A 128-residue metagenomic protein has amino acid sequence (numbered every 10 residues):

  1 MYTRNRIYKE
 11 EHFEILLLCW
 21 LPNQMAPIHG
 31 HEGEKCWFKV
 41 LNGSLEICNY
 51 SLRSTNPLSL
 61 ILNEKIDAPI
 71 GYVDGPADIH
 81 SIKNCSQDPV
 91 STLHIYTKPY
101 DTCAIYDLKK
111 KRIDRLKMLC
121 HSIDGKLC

Functional and structural regions predicted by a protein language model:
M1-P22: A short glycine-rich, His/Asp/Glu-containing loop-to-beta-strand
H12, G33, Q87-D88: Short strand-connecting beta-turns/loops that link adjacent beta-strands
L17-H31, I66, G75-A77: Conserved short histidine dyad/triad with adjacent acidic residue
P22, G33-Y50: Glycine- and acidic-residue-biased ligand/ion/polar-headgroup-sensing regions
W37, D88-T102: A short hydrophobic beta-strand segment most commonly corresponding to one strand of the jelly-roll/cupin
W37-K39, L52-S81, I113-I123: Short acidic-glycine-tyrosine-enriched beta hairpin
I82-S86: Asparagine-centered strand-capping/turn motif at beta-strand->loop junctions
L93, C103-L127: Extended, aromatic/histidine-rich regions of cofactor-dependent oxidoreductases associated with respiratory
